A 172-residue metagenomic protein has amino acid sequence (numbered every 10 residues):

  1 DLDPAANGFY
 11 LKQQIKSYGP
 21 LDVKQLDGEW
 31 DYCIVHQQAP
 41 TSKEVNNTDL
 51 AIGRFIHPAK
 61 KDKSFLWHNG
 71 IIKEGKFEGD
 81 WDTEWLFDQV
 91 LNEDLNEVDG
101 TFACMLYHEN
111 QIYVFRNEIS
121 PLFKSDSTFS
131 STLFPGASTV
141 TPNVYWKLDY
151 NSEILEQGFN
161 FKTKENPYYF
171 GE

Functional and structural regions predicted by a protein language model:
D1-E172: N-terminal segments that mediate ammonia production and transfer in glutamine-dependent amidotransferase systems
